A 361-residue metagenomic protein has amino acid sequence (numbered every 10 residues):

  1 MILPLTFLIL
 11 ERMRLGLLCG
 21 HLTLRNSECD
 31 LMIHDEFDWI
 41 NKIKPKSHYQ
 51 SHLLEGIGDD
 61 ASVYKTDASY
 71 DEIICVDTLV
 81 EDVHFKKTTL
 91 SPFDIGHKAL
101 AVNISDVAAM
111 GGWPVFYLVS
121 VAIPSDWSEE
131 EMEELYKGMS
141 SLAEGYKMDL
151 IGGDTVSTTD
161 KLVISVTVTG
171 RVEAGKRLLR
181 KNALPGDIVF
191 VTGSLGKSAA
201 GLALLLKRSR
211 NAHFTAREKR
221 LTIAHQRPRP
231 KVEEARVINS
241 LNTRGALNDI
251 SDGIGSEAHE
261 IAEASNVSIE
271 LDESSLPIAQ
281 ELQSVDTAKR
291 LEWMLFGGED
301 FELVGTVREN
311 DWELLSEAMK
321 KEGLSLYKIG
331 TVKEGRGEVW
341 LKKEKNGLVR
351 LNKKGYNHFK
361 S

Functional and structural regions predicted by a protein language model:
L3, L8-L10, L22, L31: Short hydrophobic targeting helices and cationic amphipathic motifs that mediate membrane/organellar targeting
S27-S91, M110, V119, G138: Extreme N-terminal cap/leader segments of soluble proteins
E28-D38, K42-P45, L90, D126-D149 (+4 more regions): Glycine-/charge-enriched secondary-structure boundary and capping motifs
I43, L79, V115-R208, T331: Glycine-rich anion-binding loops of enzyme active sites
V63, N103, G111, L150 (+4 more regions): Residue-level signal for inorganic ion chemistry
G96-V107, G138: Short, well-ordered amphipathic alpha-helical segments that serve as non-catalytic structural scaffolds within diverse
A216-E260: Polyanion-binding loop/helix "lid" in catalytic or ligand-binding cores
